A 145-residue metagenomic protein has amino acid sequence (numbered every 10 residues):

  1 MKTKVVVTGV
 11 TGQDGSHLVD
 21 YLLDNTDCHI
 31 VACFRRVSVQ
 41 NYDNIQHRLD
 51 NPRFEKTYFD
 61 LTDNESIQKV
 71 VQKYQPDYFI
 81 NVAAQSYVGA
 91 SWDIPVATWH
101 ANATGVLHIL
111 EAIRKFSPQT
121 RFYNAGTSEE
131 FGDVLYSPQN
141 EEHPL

Functional and structural regions predicted by a protein language model:
M1-L145: N-terminal Rossmann-like NAD(P)+-binding domain of SDR-like oxidoreductases, especially those catalyzing
